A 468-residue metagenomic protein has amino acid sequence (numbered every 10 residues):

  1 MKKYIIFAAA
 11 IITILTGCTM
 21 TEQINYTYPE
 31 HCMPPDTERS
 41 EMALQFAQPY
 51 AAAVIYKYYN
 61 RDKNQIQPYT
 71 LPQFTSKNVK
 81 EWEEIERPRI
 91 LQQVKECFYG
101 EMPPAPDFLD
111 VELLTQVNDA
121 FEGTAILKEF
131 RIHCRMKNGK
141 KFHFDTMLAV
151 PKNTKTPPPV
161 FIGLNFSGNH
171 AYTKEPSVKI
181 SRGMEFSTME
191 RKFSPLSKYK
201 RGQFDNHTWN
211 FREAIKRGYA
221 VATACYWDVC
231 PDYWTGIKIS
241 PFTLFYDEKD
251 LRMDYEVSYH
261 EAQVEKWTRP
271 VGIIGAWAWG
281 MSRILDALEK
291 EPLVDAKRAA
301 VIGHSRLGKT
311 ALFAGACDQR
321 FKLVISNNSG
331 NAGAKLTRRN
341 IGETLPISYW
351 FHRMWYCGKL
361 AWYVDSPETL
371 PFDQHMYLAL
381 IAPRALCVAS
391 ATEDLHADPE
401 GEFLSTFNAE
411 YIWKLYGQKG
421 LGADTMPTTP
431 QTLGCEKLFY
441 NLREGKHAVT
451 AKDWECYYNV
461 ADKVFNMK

Functional and structural regions predicted by a protein language model:
T21-G100, V460: N-terminal pre-domain segments of enzymes
K63-K152: Non-catalytic accessory segments flanking enzyme active sites
D145-T146, T156-F166: Short beta-strand element of the alpha/beta-hydrolase
G163-R283, A287-K290, T337-R338: Cap/lid segment of the alpha/beta-hydrolase catalytic domain
P241-L244, S326-Y377, E402-T425, T432: Mobile cap/lid helix-loop segments that gate and shape the active-site cleft of serine hydrolases
S282-E343, S366: Primarily recognizes the serine-hydrolase "nucleophile elbow" in alpha/beta-hydrolase and SGNH/GDSL folds
A382-A397, R443-E444: Conserved strand-to-loop "acid loop" that flanks and positions the catalytic carboxylate
T406-K468: C-terminal catalytic histidine-bearing segment of alpha/beta-hydrolase fold enzymes
